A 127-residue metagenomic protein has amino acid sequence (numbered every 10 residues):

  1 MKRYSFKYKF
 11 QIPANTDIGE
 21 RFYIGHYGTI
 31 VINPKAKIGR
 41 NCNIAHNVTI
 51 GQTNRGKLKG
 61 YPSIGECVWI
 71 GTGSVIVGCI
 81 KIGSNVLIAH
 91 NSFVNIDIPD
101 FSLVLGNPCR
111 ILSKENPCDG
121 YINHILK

Functional and structural regions predicted by a protein language model:
M1-K9, C109, P117-K127: Terminal amphipathic alpha-helical/low-complexity segments used for targeting or macromolecular assembly
Y8, P13-A14, G19-E20, G25-P34 (+11 more regions): Left-handed beta-helix
